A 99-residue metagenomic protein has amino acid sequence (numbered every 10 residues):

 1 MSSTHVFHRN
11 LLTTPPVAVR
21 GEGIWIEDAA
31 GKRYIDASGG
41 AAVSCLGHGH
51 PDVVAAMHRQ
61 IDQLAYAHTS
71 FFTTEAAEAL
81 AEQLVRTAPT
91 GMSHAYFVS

Functional and structural regions predicted by a protein language model:
M1-W25, F72, A77: Active-site-adjacent loop/helix segments that line or gate small-molecule/cofactor pockets in enzymes
N10, A29, A37-S38: Fold-independent oxyanion-binding glycine-rich loops and adjacent beta-strand/coil segments at enzyme active sites
T14, G21-G23, A30, A41 (+1 more regions): Short loop/turn microsegments at loop-to-beta-strand junctions
R33-S99: Glycine-rich loop-to-alpha-helix module at the N-terminal edge of alpha/beta enzyme cores
